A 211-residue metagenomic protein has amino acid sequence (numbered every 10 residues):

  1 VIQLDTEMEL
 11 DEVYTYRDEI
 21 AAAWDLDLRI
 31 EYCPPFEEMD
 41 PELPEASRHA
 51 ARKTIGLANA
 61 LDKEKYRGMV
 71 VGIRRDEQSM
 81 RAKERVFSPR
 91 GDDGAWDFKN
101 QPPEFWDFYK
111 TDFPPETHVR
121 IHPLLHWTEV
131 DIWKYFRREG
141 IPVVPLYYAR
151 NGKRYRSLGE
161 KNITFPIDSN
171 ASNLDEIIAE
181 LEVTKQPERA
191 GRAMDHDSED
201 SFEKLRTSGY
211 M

Functional and structural regions predicted by a protein language model:
V1-M211: Nucleotide-activated chemistry modules centered on ATP-dependent adenylation/adenylyltransferase
